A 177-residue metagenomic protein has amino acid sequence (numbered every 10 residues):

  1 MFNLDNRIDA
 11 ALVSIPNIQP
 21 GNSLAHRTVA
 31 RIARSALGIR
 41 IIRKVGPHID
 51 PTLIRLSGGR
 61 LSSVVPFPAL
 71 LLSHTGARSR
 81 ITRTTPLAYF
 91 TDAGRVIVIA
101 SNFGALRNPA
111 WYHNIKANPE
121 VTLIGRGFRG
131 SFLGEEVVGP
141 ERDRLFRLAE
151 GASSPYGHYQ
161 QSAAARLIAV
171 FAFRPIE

Functional and structural regions predicted by a protein language model:
F2-R43: Compositionally biased, charge-rich terminal segments
A10-S23, N102-Y156, S162-A165, P175-E177: Short, structured beta-strand-loop surface elements
A36-A77, T82: Short, conserved active-site entrance elements at the starts or edges of catalytic domains
G58-R60, G157-Q160: Short, P/G- and charge-enriched loop/turn segments at secondary-structure junctions
F67-F103: Short beta-strand segments
A69, L167-V170: Short hydrophobic/aromatic beta-strand or adjacent loop that forms the aromatic wall/cage of a ligand/substrate-binding
L72, F171-P175: Short beta-strand element of the conserved SAM-dependent methyltransferase core
